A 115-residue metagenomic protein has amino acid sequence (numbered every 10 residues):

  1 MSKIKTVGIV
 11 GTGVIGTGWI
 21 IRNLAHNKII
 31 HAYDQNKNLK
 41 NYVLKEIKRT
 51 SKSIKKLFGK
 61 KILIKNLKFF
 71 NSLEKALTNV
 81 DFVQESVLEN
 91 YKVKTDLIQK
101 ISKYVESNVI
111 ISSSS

Functional and structural regions predicted by a protein language model:
M1-S53, Y104: NAD(P)+-binding Rossmann beta1-loop-alpha1 motif at the extreme N-terminus of oxidoreductases
V10, Y33, F70, S86 (+1 more regions): Structural motif
W19, Q84-V87: Tryptophan-centric aromatic hotspots in well-structured domains and transmembrane helices
I29-V80, N90-K92, D96: Conserved N-terminal Rossmann-fold NAD(P) cofactor-binding segment
T78-N79, V83, S107: Alpha-helix C-terminal capping/helix-to-coil transition sites in glycosyltransferase folds
V87-S115: Rossmann-like NAD(P)(H) cofactor-binding subdomain of soluble oxidoreductases
